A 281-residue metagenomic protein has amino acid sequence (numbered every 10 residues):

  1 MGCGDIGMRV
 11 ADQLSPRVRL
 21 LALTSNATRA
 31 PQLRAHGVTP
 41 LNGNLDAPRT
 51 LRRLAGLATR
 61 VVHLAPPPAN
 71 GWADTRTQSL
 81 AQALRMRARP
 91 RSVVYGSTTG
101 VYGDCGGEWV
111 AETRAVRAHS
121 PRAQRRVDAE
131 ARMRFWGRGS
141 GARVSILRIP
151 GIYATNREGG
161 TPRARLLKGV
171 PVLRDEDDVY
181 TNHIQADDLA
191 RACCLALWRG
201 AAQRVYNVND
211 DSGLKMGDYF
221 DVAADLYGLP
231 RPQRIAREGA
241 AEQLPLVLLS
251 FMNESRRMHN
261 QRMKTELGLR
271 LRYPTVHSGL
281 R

Functional and structural regions predicted by a protein language model:
G7-M8: N-terminal Rossmann-fold NAD(P) dinucleotide-binding loop
T39, G43-D46, S250-R281: C-terminal amphipathic/interface module of NAD(P)-dependent oxidoreductases and related NAD-binding regulators
L54-Y95: NAD(P)-cofactor binding segment of oxidoreductase domains
S79-P121: Conserved Rossmann-fold NAD(P)-dependent oxidoreductase catalytic core, especially the SDR/UDP-sugar
G106-I146: Catalytic helix-loop patch of NAD(P)-dependent Rossmann-fold dehydrogenases
R134-Y180: NAD(P)-dependent short-chain dehydrogenase/reductase
R163-P171, D178-G213: Alpha-helical substrate-binding/gating segment
A192-C193, R199-L248: Mid/C-terminal beta-alpha module of Rossmann-like enzyme folds, strongest in SDR-family dehydrogenases/epimerases
